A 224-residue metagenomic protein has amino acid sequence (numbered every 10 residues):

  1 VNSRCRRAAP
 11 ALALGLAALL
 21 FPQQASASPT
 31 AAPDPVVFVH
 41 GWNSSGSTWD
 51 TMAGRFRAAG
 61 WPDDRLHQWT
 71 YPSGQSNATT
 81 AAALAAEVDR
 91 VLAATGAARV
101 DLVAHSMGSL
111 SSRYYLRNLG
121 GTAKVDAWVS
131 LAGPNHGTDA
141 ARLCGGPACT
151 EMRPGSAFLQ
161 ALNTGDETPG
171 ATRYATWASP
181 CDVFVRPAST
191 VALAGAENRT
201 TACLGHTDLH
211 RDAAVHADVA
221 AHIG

Functional and structural regions predicted by a protein language model:
N2-A27: Secretory targeting and sorting signals
S28-D34: Cleaved targeting-peptide boundary
D34-H40, G60-D63, W69, G74-T168 (+2 more regions): Serine-dependent carboxylesterase/thioesterase catalytic core of lipase-like alpha/beta-hydrolase/SGNH enzymes
S45-T51: The serine-hydrolase catalytic nucleophile loop
M52-W61: A short, Lys/Arg-enriched amphipathic alpha-helix followed by its capping loop at the start of a domain
E151, L159, E167-G224: C-terminal catalytic-base region of ester-bond hydrolases, centering on the histidine of the charge-relay
